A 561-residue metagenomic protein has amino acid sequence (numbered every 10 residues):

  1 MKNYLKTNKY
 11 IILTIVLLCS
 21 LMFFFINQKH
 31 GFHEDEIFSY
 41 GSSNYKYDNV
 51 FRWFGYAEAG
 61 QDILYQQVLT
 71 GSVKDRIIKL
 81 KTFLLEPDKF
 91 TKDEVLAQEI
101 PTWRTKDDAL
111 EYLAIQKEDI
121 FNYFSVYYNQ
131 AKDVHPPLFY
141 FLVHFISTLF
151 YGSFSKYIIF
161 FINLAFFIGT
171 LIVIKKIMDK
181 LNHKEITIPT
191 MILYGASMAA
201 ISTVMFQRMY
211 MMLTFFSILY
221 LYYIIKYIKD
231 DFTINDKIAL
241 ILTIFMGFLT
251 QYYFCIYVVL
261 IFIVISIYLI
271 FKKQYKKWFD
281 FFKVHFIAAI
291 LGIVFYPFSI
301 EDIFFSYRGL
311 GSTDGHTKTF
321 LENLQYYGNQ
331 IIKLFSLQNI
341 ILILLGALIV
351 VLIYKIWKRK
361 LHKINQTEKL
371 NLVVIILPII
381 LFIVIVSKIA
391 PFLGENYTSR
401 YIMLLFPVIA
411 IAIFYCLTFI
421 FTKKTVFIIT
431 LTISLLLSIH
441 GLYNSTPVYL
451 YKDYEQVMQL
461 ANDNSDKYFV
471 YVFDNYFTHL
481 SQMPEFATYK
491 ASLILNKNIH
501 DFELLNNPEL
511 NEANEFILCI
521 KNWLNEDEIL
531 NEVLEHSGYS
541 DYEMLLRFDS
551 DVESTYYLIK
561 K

Functional and structural regions predicted by a protein language model:
M1, I11-V16, L242, I411 (+1 more regions): Signature aromatic-anchored transmembrane alpha helix within multi-pass, membrane-resident enzymes that catalyze glycan
D35, L213, I256, I375 (+1 more regions): Hydrophobic/aromatic-rich transmembrane helices and adjacent perimembrane loops
Y47-V134, S147-F150: Interfacial juxtamembrane loops and adjacent helix segments that form the catalytic/substrate-binding surfaces
Y157, I174-A196, T425-F427: Transmembrane-helix signature of polytopic, membrane-embedded enzymes that assemble or transfer cell-envelope glycans
I158-L181, L219: Transmembrane-helix motifs of polytopic, lipid-linked glycan transferases
V173-K176, I192, A196, M211-K229 (+3 more regions): Specific aromatic-rich, kink-prone transmembrane helix
I188-T190, A239, I244, V284-I290 (+3 more regions): Transmembrane alpha-helix segments characteristic of polytopic inner-membrane glycan-assembly/cell-envelope
T430-D551: Catalytic lumenal/periplasmic loop and adjoining terminal transmembrane helix of membrane glycan-assembly enzymes
